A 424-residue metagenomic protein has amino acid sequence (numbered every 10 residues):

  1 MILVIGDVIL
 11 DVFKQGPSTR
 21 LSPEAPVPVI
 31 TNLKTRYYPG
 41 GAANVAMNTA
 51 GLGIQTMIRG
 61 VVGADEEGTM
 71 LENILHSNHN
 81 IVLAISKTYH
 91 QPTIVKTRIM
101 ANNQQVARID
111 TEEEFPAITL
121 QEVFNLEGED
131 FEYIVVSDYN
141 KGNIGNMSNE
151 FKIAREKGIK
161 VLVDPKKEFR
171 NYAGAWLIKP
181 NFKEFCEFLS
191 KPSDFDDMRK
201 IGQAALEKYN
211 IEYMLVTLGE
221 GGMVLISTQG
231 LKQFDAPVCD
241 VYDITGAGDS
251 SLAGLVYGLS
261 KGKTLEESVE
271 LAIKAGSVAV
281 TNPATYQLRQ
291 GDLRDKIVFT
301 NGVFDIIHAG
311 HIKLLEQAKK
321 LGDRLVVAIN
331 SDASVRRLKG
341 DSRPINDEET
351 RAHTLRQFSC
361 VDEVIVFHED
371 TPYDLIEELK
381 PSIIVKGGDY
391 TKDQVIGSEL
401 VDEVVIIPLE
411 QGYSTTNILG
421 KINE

Functional and structural regions predicted by a protein language model:
M1-T19, K34-D240, S260-L293: Ribokinase/PfkB-type carbohydrate-kinase core domain
D7-V8, Y139, S250, V303-F304 (+1 more regions): Active-site metal-binding loops of divalent metal-dependent hydrolases
L10, S251-L252, H311: Short active-site segment of divalent metal-dependent hydrolases/proteases that encodes the spacing between
P26-L33: Divalent-cation-assisted or electrostatically stabilized phosphate/pyrophosphate-binding catalytic cores
N181, T217, G248-D249, H308: Short, conserved phosphate/pyrophosphate- and ester-handling motifs at nucleotide-, phospho-/glycolipid
A236-L255, G412: Short glycine/threonine-rich catalytic loop with a Thr-x-Gly-x-Asp
G248, L255, S268, L355 (+1 more regions): Hydrophobic, well-ordered secondary-structure elements that form the walls of internal hydrophobic environments
Q290-E424: Nucleotidyltransferase catalytic core that binds NTPs
